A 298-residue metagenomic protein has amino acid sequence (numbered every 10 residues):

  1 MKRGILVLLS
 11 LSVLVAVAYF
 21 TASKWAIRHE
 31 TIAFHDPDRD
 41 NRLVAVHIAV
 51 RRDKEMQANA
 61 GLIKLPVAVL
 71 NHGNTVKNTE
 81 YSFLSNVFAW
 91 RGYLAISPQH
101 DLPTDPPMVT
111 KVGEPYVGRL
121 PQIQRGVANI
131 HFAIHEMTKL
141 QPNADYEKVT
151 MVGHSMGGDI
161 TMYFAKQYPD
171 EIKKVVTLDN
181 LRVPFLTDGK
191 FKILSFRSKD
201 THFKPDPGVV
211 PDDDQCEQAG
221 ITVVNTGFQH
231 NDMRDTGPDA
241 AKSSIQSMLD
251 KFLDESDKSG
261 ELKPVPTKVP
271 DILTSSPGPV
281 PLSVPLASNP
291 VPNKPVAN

Functional and structural regions predicted by a protein language model:
G4-I5, S12-Q57, K263-P264: An N-terminal hydrophobic leader/cap segment in hydrolases
H35-A144: Serine-hydrolase catalytic machinery in alpha/beta-hydrolase-like enzymes
H135-G189: Primarily recognizes the serine-hydrolase "nucleophile elbow" in alpha/beta-hydrolase and SGNH/GDSL folds
L194-R197: Short beta-strand/loop motif that positions the catalytic acidic residue of the alpha/beta-hydrolase fold
H202-G208: Conserved alpha/beta-hydrolase "acid-adjacent" motif
D214-D232: Catalytic histidine neighborhood in serine/cysteine hydrolases with alpha/beta-hydrolase-type architecture
G237-T274, V284: Catalytic active-site module of serine/aspartate enzymes centered on a nucleophile-bearing elbow/loop
D271-N298: Long, low-complexity, intrinsically disordered segments
